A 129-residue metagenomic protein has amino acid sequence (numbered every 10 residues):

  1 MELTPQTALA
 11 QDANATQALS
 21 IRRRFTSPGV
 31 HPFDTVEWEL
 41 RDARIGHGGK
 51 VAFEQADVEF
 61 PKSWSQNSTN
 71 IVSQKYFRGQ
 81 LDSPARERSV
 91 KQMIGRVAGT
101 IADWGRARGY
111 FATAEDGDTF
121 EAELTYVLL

Functional and structural regions predicted by a protein language model:
M1-L129: Extended catalytic cores of very large enzyme megasubunits
